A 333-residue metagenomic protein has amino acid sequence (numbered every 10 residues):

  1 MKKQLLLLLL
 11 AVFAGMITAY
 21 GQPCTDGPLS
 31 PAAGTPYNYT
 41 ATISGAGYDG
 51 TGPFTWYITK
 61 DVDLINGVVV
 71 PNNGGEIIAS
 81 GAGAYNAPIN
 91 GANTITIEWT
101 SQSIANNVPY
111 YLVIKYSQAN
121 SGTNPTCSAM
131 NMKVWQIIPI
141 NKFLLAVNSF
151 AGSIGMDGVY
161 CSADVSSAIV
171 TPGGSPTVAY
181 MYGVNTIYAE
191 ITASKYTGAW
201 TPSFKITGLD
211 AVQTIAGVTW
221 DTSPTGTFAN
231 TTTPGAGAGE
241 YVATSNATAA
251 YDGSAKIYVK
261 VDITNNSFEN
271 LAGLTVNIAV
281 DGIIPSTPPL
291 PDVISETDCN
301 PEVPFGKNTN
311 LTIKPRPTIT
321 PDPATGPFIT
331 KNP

Functional and structural regions predicted by a protein language model:
M1-P333: Extracellular low-complexity Ser/Thr/Asn/Gly-rich intrinsically disordered segments
